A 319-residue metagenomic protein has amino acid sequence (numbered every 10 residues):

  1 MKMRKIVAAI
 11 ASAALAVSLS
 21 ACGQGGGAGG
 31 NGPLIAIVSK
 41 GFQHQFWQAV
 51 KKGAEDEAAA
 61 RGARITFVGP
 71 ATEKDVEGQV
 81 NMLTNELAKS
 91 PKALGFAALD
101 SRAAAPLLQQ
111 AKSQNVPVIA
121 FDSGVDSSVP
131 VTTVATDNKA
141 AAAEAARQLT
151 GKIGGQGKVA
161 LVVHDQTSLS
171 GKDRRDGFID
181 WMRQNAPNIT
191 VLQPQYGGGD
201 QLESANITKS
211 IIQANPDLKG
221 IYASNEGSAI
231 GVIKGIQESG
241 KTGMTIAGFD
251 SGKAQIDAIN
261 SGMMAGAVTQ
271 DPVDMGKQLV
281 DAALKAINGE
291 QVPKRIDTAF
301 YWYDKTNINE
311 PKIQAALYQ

Functional and structural regions predicted by a protein language model:
K2-A9, L15, C22-Q319: A residue-level marker of the well-folded mature domains of exported/periplasmic proteins
